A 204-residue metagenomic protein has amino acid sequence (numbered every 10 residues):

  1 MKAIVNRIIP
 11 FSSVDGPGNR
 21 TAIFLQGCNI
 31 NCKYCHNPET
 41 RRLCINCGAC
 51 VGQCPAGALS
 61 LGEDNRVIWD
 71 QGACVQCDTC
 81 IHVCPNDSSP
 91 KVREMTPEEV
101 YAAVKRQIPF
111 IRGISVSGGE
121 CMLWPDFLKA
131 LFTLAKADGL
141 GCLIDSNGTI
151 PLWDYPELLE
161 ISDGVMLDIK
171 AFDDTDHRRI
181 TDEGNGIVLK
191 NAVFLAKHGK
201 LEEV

Functional and structural regions predicted by a protein language model:
M1-K2: Iron-sulfur (Fe-S) cluster-binding modules
V5-A49, V67-Q76, S115: N-terminal pre-triad scaffold of radical SAM enzymes
P10, I30-K33, N37, P55-S60 (+4 more regions): Generic secondary-structure signature for well-ordered alpha-helical cores
A22-F24, Q53, S60, S115 (+1 more regions): Short, conserved beta-strand segments within well-ordered enzyme catalytic domains that often line or immediately flank
K33-L43, A49-V67, T79-E94: Iron-sulfur cluster-binding cysteine motifs and their immediate structural context in ferredoxin-like electron-transfer
G57-N65, Q76-N86, Y101-G119: Short Fe-S-cluster ligation motifs
A73, R93-E99: FAD-binding FR-type
E98-V204: Conserved AdoMet/S-adenosylmethionine-binding subsite of the radical SAM
